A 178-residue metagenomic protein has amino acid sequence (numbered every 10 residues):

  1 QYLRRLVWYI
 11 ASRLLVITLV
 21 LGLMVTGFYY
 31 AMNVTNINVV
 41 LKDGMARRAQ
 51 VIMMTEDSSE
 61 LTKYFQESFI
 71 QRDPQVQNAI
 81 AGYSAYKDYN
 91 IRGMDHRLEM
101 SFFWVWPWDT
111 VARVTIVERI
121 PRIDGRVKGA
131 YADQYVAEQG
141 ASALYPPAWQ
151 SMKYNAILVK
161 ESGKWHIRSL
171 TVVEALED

Functional and structural regions predicted by a protein language model:
Q1-Y9: N-terminal Lys/Arg-rich, disordered targeting/topogenic segments
R4, M100-W104, Y145, E161: Acidic, low-complexity intrinsically disordered regions
Y9, V105-D109, H166: Short linear interaction motif-like sites in intrinsically disordered regions of transcription factors
A11-Y30: Hydrophobic membrane-insertion alpha-helices, especially the h-region of bacterial N-terminal signal peptides
G27-S101, V105-W106: Core segments of small alpha/beta cavity-forming domains
T110-D178: Exposed beta-sheet edge and beta->alpha loop/turn motif
